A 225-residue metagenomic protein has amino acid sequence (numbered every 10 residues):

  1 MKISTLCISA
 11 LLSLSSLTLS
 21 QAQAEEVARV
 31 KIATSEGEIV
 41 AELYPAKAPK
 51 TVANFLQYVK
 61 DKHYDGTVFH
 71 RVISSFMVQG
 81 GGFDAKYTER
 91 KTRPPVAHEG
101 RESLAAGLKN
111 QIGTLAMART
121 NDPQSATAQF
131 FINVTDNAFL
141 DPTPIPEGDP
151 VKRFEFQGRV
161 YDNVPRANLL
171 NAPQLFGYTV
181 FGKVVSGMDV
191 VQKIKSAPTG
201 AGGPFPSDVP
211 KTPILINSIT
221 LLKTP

Functional and structural regions predicted by a protein language model:
M1-A10: Bacterial N-terminal signal peptides that target proteins for export
C7, L19-P225: Cyclophilin-like peptidyl-prolyl cis-trans isomerases
L11, S15-T18: Residues within alpha-helical transmembrane segments of multi-pass membrane proteins, especially transporters, ion
